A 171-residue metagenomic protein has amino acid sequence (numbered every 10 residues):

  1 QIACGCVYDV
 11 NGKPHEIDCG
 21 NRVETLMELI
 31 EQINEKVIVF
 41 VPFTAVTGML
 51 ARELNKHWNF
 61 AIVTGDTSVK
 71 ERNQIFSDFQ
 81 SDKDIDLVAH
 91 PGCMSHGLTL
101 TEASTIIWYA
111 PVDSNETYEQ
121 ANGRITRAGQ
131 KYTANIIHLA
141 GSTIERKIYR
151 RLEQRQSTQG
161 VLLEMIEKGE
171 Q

Functional and structural regions predicted by a protein language model:
Q1-L98, L163-Q171: Conserved Helicase C-terminal RecA-like lobe
N34, D84, A103, K131-A134: A structure-centric signal for secondary-structure junctions around beta-strands
F43, S104, Q156: Short, flexible active-site-adjacent loop segments at beta-strand->alpha-helix junctions, enriched in small/polar
L50-R52, L98-E102, E119-Q120, R150: Short amphipathic alpha-helical segments
L87, I106-I107, I125: Short, well-ordered beta-strand core segments
M94, V112-D113: Flexible glycine-rich beta->alpha loop in the catalytic core of nucleotide-sugar glycosyltransferases
L98-P111, A134-H138: A short beta-strand element within the Helicase C-terminal
D113-Q171: A conserved SF2-helicase RecA2
